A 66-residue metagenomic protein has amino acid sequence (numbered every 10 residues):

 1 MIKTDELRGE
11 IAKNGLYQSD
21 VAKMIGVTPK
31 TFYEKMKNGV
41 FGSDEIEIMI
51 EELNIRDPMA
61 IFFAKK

Functional and structural regions predicted by a protein language model:
M1-L16, D20: A short, Lys/Arg-rich alpha-helix, primarily the initiator
E10, M24, K35-M36: Residues in the recognition helix of alpha-helical DNA-binding motifs
G15-T31: Short alpha-helical DNA-recognition segment
T28, G39-V40, K65: The DNA-recognition helices of helix-turn-helix-type DNA-binding domains
Y33-E34, F62: Key DNA-contacting residues within the recognition helix of helix-turn-helix
N38-E51: Short, basic-rich loop-to-helix N-cap that marks the start of a DNA-contacting helix
N54-K66: Short C-terminal boundary/hinge segments that cap the last helix of small helical domains
